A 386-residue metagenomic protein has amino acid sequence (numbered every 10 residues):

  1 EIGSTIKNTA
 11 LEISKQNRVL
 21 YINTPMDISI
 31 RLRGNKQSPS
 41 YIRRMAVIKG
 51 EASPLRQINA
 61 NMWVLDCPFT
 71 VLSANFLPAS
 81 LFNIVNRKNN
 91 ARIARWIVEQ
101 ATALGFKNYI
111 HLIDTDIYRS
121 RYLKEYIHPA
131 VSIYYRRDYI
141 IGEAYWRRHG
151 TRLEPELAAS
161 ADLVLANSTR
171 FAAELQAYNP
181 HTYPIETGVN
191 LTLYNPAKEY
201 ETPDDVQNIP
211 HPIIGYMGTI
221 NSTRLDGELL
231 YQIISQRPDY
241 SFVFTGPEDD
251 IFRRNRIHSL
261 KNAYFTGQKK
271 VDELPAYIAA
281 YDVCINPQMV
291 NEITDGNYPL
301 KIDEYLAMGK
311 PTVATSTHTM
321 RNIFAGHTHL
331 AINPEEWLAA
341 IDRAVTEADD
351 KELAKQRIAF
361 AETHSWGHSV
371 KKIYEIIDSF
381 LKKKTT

Functional and structural regions predicted by a protein language model:
E1, D272-Y277, N286-A307, V313-G326: Nucleotide-sugar-dependent
T9, R92-T102, F106, R147-V164: Membrane-proximal helix-turn-helix segments that form the acceptor-binding/catalytic region of lipid-linked
R121-Y122, A161-P184, N322: A short, active-site helix/loop in glycosyltransferases that binds the activated sugar's phosphate group
R170, I185-L191, A197: Carbohydrate-associated surface elements
V206-R224, L230: Conserved donor-binding/catalytic core segment of Leloir-type glycosyltransferases
F252-A276: Nucleotide-activated donor-binding/catalytic signature segment of Leloir-type glycosyltransferases, i.e., the conserved
R321-R343: Change "using UDP/GDP/dTDP sugars" to "using nucleotide sugars
D349-S379: A charged, aromatic-enriched C-terminal amphipathic alpha-helix characteristic of glycosyltransferases across folds
